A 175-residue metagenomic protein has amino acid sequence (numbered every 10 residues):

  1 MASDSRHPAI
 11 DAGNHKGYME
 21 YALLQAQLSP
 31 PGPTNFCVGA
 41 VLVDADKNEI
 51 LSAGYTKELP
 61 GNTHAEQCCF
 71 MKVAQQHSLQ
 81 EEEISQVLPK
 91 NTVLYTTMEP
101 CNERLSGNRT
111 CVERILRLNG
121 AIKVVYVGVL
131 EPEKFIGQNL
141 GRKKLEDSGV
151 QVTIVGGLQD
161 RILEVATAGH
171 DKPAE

Functional and structural regions predicted by a protein language model:
S3-N35: Short, basic/aromatic recognition patches
Q25, S29, D46-G54: A short, flexible N-terminal coil/short beta segment enriched in small residues
Q25, S29, Q76, S148 (+1 more regions): Change "in soluble alpha/beta enzymes" to "in soluble alpha/beta proteins
N35-C37, P89: Short secondary-structure junction motifs
C37-N48: Short beta-strand scaffold segments in enzyme catalytic cores
L51-E164: Zn2+-dependent cytidine deaminase-like catalytic core
K172-E175: Phosphate/diphosphate-binding glycine-rich loops and adjacent basic-rich segments that engage nucleotide
